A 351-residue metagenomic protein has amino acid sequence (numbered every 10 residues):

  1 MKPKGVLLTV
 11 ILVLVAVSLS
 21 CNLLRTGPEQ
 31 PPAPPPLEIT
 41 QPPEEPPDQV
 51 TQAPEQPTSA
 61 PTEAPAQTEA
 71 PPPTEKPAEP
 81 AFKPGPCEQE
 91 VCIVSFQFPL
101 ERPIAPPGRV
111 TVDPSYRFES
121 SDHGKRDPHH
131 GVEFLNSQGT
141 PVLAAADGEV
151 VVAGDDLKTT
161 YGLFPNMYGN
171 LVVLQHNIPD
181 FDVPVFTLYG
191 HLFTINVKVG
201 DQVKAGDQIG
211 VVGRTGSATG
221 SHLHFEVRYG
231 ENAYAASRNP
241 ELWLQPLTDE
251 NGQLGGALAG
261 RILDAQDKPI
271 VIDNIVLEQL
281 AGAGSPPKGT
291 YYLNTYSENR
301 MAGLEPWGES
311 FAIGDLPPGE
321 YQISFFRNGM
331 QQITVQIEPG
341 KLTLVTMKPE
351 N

Functional and structural regions predicted by a protein language model:
M1-L19: Sec-dependent bacterial lipoprotein signal peptides
L14-P106, T346-E350: Ser/Thr-rich, Proline-interspersed low-complexity disordered segments
P71-N170, P179, A205, R214 (+8 more regions): Surface-exposed, glycine-biased beta-strand/turn segments
H130, V185-Y189, F193, E309-S310: Short S/T/G- and acidic-enriched coil/turn segments that sit immediately N-terminal to beta-strands in beta-sandwich
E133, G162-H176, F181, V199-G255: Conserved, short, structured surface segments that act as functional micro-motifs
Y189, A312-G314, V335: Hydrophobic core positions of the immunoglobulin-like beta-sandwich fold
A281-S310: Short, acidic Ser/Thr/Gly-rich low-complexity loop/linker segments typical of extracellular and cell-surface proteins
